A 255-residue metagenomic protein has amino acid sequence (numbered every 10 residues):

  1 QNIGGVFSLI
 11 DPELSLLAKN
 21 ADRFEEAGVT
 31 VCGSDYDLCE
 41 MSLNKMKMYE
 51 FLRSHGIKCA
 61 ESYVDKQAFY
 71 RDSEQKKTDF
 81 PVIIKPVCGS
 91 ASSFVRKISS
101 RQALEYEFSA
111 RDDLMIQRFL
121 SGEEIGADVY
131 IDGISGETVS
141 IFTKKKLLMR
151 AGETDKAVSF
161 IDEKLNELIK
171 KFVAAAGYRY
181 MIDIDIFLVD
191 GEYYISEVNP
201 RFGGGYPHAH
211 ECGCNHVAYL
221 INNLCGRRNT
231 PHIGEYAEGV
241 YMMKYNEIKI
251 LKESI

Functional and structural regions predicted by a protein language model:
N2-L43, K58-E61: A short, GP-enriched loop/loop-strand-helix hinge that lies immediately N-terminal to, or at the N-terminal rim
L9, D65, K144: Conserved residues at the C-terminal ends of beta-strands
D11-E13, V87-G89, R201: Short glycine-rich anion-binding loops that position phosphate/pyrophosphate groups of nucleotides and phosphorylated
S15-L16, F94, G126: Phosphate- and divalent-cation-binding pockets in alpha/beta enzyme and binding domains that engage nucleotide-derived
L38-S121, G133-S135, E163-N166: Active-site nucleotide/adenylate-binding loops and adjacent lid/helix of ATP-dependent enzymes
V82, V139, Y194-E197: Protein kinase-like catalytic core scaffold
R101-Q102, F108, Q117-M181, L188 (+3 more regions): ATP-dependent carboxylate/phosphate-activation module, predominantly the ATP-grasp catalytic core and closely related
